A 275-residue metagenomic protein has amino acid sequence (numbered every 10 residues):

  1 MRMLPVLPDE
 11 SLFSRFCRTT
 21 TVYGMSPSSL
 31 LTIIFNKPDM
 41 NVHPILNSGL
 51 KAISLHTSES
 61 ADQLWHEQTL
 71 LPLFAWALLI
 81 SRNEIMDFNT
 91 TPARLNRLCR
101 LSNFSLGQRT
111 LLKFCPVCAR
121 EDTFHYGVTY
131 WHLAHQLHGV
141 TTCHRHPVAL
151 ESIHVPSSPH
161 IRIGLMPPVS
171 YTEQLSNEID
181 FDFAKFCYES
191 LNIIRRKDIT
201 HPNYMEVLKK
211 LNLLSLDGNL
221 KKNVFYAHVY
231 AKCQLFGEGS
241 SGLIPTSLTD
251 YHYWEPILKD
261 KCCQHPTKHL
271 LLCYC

Functional and structural regions predicted by a protein language model:
M1-C275: Basic, alpha-helical nucleic-acid-binding regions used in initiation and control of genome expression
